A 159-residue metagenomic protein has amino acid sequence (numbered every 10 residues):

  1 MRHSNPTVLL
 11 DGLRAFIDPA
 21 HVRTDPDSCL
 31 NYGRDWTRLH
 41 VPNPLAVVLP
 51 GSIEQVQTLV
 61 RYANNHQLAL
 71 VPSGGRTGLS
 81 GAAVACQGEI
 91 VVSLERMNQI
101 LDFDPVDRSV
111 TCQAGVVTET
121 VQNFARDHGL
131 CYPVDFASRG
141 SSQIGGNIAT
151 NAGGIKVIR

Functional and structural regions predicted by a protein language model:
M1-W36, N65-L68: N-terminal accessory segments
L10, G81-A83, P133: N-terminal beta-alpha lobe that positions the nucleotide/phosphoryl donor in ATP/NTP-coupled carboxylate activation
L13, L39-L70, G88, L94-F136 (+2 more regions): N-terminal glycine-rich flavin-associated loop
W36-L39, G81-C86: Short glycine-biased active-site loop of nucleotidyltransferases that positions the nucleotide triphosphate and helps
S73: Short glycine- and acidic-residue-rich catalytic loops of nucleotidyl-transferase/cyclase enzymes
L79-A83, I90-S93: Short, acidic (Asp/Glu-rich) active-site segment that either coordinates a divalent metal cofactor
S141-G145: Beta-rich nucleic-acid/ligand-interaction surfaces
